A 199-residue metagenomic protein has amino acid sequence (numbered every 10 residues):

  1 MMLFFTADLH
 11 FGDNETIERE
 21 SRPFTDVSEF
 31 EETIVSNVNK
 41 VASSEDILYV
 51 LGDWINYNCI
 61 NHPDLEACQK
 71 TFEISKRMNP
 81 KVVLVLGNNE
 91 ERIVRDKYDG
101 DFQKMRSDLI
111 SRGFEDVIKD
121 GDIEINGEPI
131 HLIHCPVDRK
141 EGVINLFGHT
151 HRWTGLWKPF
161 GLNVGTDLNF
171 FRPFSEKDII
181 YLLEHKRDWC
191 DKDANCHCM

Functional and structural regions predicted by a protein language model:
M1-F4: Extreme N-terminal starter segment of soluble prokaryotic enzymes
T6, F11, E15-I118: Core catalytic region of metal-dependent phosphoesterases/phosphodiesterases, especially metallo-beta-lactamase-like
F102-H197: Conserved beta-sheet core of the metallophosphoesterase superfamily
